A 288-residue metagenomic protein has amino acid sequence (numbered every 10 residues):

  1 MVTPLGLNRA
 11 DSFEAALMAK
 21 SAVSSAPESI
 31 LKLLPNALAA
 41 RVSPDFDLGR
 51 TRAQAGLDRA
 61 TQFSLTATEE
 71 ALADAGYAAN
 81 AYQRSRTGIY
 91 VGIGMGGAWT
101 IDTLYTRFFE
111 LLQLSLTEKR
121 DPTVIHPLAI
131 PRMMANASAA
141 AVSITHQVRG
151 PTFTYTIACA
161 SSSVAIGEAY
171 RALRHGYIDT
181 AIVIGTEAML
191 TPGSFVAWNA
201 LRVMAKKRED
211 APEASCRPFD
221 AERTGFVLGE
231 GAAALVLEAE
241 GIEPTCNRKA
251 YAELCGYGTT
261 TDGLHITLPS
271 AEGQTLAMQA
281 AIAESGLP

Functional and structural regions predicted by a protein language model:
M1-V2, I93-G96, I157-S161, G185-L190 (+1 more regions): Acidic, glycine-rich active-site loops and adjacent beta-strand->loop/helix elements that engage anionic groups
V2, K20-P27, P212-L287: Condensing-enzyme catalytic core mediating Claisen C-C bond formation in acyl metabolism
D11-F153, T186-F195, P288: Conserved beta-ketoacyl condensing-enzyme motif
L31, P35-A40, W99-D102, A188-C216 (+1 more regions): Active-site-adjacent elements of ketosynthase-type condensing enzymes
D47-L57, E118-P131, R149-A165, A214-G229 (+2 more regions): Cysteine-centered functional microenvironments
S64-Y77, A135-H146, P151-E187, F226-R248: Active-site-proximal alpha-helical scaffold in enzymes
R86-Y90, D179-V183, C216, Y251: Short glycine-aspartate micro-motif
L111-H126, G167, R171, E187-C246: Glycine-/small-residue-rich "gating" segment that lines the acyl/pantetheine channel and substrate pocket
